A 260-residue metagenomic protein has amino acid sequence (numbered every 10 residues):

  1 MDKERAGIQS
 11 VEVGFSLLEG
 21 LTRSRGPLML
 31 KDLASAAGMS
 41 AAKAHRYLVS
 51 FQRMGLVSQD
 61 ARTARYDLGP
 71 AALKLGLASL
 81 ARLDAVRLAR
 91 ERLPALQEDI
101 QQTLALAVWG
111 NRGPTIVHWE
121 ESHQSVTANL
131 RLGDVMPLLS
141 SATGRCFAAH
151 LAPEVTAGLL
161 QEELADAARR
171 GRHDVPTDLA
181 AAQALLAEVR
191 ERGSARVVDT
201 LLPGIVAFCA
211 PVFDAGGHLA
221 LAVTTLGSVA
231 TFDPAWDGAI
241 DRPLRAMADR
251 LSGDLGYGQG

Functional and structural regions predicted by a protein language model:
M1-V86, D249-Y257: N-terminal helix-turn-helix
L56, I116, L221-V223: Short glycine-/small-residue motifs
V57-Q59, L106-A107, V212: A structural signal for short hydrophobic beta-strand segments in well-ordered beta-sheet cores
L77-S125, H150-P153, L185: All-alpha effector-binding/dimerization core of bacterial HTH-type transcriptional repressors
V126-L201: Short, solvent-exposed recognition segments
G158-R172, R245-G260: Cysteine/selenocysteine-centered motifs that mediate thiol-based redox chemistry or coordinate metal-sulfur cofactors
D174-A248: Extended hydrophobic
